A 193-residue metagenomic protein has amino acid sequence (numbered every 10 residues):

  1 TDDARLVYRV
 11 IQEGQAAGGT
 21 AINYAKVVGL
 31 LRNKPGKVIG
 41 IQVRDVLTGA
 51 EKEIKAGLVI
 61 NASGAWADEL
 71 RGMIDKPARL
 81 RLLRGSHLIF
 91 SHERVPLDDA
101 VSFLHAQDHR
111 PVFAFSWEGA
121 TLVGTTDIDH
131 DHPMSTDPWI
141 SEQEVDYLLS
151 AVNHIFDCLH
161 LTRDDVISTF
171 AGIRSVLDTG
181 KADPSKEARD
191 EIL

Functional and structural regions predicted by a protein language model:
D3-R9, E13, E69-M73, P77-V123 (+1 more regions): C-terminal catalytic lobe of FAD-dependent flavoproteins
A21-N23, N61, V123: General beta-strand structural signal in soluble alpha/beta enzymes
N23-I39: A conserved short coil-to-beta-strand element within the FAD-binding core of flavoproteins
K37-I41, D98-D99: Short, hydrophobic/aromatic-rich segments at coil-to-beta transitions
Q42-V46: A generic structural motif
L47-L58, A62: Core beta-strand elements of the Rossmann-like FAD/NAD(P) dinucleotide-binding domain in flavoenzyme oxidoreductases
